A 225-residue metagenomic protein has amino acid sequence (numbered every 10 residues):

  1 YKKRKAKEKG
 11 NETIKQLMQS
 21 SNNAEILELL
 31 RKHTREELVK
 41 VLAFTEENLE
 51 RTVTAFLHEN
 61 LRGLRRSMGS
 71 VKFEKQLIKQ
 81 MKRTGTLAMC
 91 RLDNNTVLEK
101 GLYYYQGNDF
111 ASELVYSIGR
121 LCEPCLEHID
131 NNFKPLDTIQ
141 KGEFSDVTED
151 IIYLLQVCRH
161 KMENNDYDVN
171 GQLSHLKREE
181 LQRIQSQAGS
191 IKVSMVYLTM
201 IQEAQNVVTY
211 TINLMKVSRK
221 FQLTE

Functional and structural regions predicted by a protein language model:
Y1-E225: Cytosolic, long alpha-helical scaffolding segments
